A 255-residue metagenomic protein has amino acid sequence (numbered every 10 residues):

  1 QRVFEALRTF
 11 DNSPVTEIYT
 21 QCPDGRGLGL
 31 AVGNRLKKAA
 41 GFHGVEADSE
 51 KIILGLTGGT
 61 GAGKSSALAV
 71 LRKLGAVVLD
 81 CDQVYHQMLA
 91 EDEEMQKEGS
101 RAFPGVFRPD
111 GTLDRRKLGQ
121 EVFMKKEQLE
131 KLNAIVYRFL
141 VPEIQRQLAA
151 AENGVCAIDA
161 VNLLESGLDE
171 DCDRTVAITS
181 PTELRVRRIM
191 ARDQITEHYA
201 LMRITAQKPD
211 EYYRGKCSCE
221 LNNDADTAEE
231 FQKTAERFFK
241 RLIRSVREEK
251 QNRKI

Functional and structural regions predicted by a protein language model:
Q1-G41: A C-terminal functional module that forms or caps the active site or interfaces directly with catalytic machinery
R2, L7, S13, E143-I144 (+5 more regions): Small-molecule kinase domains that catalyze NTP-dependent phosphoryl transfer to phosphate-bearing small molecules
L54-L56: Hydrophobic anchor at the beta1->P-loop junction of P-loop NTPases
G59: P-loop (Walker A) phosphate-binding loop of NTP-binding proteins
A62: ATP-binding Walker
S65: Walker A/P-loop
Q83-N153: ATP-dependent small-molecule kinase phosphotransfer cores that center on conserved nucleotide phosphate-binding segments
P142-A150, V155-R192: ATP-dependent NMP and nucleoside kinases share a basic, alpha-helical "lid"
